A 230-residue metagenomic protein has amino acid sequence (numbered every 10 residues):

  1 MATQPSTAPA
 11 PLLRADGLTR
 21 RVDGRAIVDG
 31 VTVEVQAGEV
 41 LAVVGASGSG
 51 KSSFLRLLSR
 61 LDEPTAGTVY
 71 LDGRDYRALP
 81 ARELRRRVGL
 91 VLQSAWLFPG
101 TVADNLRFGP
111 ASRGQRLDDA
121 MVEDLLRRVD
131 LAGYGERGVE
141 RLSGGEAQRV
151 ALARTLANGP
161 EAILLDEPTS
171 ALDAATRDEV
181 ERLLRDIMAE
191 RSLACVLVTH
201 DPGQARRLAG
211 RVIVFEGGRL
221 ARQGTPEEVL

Functional and structural regions predicted by a protein language model:
S59: Helix-to-loop junction immediately C-terminal to a conserved catalytic motif
L79, D104-D119, R128: ABC-type ATPase nucleotide-binding domains, specifically the catalytic core motifs of the NBD
L117-Y134, R185: Conserved ABC ATPase "signature" region
G138-L142, E146: Conserved ABC ATPase signature
G159: Conserved catalytic motifs of ABC-family nucleotide-binding domains
I163-D166: Catalytic Walker B motif of ABC-type/P-loop ATPase nucleotide-binding domains
A174-T176: Helix N-cap at the start of a conserved alpha-helix in ABC-type nucleotide-binding domains
